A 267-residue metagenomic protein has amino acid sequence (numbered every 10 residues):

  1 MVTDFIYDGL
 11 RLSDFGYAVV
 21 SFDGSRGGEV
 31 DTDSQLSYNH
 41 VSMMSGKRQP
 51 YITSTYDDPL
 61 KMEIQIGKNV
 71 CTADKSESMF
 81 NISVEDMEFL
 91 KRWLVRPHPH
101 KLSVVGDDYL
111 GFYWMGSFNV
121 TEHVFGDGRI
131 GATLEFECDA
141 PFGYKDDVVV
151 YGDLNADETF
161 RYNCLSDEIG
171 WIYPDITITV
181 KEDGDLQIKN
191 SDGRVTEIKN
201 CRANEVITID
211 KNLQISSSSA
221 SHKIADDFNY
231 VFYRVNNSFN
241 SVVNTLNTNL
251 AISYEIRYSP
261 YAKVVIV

Functional and structural regions predicted by a protein language model:
M1-M43: Polar/acidic, low-complexity leader/linker segments enriched in S/T/G and N/D
G27-E63, N119: Short, solvent-exposed beta-alpha or beta-beta edge segments that form flexible loop/patches at the rim of ligand
K47-M79, G128-F142: Oligomerization/assembly interface segments of phage tail-like spikes and tubes
Y56-L60, L94-R96, G126-I130, E168-I172 (+2 more regions): Solvent-exposed loop and beta-edge segments used for protein-protein assembly and interaction
I66-V70, V120-E122, C138-F142, V180-E182 (+1 more regions): Beta-strand elements of well-folded, non-transmembrane domains
G67-M115: Short, acidic/charged, Gly/Pro-enriched secondary-structure junctions
R96-F142: Short beta-strand and beta-hairpin "edge-sheet" elements
Y144-V267: Intrinsically disordered, low-complexity segments enriched in serine, threonine, and glycine
